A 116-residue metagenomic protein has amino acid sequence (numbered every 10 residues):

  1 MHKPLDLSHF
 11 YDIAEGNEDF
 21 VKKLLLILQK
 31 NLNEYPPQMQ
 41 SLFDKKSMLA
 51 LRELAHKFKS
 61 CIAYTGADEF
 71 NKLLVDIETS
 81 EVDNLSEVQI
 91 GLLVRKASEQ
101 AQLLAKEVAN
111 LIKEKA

Functional and structural regions predicted by a protein language model:
M1-H2, N31, A50-E53: Short acidic alpha-helix initiation/capping motifs at coil-to-helix transition points, especially at protein N-termini
H2-L5, V21-K30, C61-D76, D83-A116: Amphipathic, coiled-coil-like alpha-helical segments
H9-K22, R52-E53: Short, charged, low-complexity loops and linkers
F10, Q38-M39, I77: Generic hydrophobic alpha-helical segments
G16, M39, F43-A50, T65 (+1 more regions): Short helix-adjacent coil turns
F58: An anion-binding catalytic pocket shared by soluble metabolic enzymes
